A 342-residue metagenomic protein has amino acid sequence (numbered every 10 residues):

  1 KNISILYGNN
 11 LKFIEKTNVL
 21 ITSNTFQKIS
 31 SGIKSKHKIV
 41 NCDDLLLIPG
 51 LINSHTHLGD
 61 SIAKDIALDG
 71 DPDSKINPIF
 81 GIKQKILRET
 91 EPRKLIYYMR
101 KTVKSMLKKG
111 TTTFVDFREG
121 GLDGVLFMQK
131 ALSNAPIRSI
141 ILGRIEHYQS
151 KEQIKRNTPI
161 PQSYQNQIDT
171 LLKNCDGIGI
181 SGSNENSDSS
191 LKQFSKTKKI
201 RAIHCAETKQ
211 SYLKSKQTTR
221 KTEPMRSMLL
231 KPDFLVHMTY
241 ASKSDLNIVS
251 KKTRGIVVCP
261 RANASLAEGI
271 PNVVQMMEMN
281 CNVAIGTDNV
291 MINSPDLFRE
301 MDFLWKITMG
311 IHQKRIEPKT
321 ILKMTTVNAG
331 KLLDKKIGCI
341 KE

Functional and structural regions predicted by a protein language model:
K1-K34, L45-L46: N-terminal metal-binding scaffold of metallo-dependent hydrolase/deaminase domains
K1-N2, I33-P78, R93, R100 (+1 more regions): Replace "His-x-His-based motif
I3, V19, N24, D44 (+9 more regions): Divalent metal-coordination and catalytic microenvironments
S61-Y97, P136, S150, I154-N157 (+4 more regions): Active-site gating loops and adjacent loop-to-helix segments of metal-dependent hydrolytic enzymes
K64-A135, S163-N174: Alpha-helical scaffold segments that flank or form the walls of functional sites
M128-R144, A202-I203: Alpha-helix-loop-beta-strand connector modules within alpha/beta enzyme cores
K151, Q162-Q165, D169-M291: Active-site core of metal-dependent hydrolases
T222, R226-K231, P271-E342: His/Asp/Glu-enriched, well-ordered alpha-helical/loop segment that forms or immediately abuts the divalent-metal
